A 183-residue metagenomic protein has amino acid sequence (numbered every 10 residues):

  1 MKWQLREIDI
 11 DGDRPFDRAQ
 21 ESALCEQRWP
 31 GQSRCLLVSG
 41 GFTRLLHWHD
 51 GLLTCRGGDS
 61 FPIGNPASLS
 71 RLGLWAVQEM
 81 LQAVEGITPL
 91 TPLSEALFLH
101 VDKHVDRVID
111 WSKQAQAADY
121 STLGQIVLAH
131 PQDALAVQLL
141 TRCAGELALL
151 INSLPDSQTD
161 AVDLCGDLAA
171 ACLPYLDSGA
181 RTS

Functional and structural regions predicted by a protein language model:
K2-I10, R28-R34, Q78-S183: ATP-binding/phosphotransfer module of carbohydrate and carboxylate kinases, centering on a glycine-rich
G12-L90: Phosphate-binding/catalytic loop of phosphoryl-transfer enzymes
